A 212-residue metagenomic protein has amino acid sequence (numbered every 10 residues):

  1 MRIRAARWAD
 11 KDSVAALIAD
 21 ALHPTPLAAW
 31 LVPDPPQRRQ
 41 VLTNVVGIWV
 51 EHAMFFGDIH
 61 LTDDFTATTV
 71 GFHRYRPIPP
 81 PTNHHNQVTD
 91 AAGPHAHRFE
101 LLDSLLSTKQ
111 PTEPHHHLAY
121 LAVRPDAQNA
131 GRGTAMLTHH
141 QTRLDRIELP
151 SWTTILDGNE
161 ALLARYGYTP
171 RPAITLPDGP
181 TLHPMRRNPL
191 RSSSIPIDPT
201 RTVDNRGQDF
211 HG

Functional and structural regions predicted by a protein language model:
R2-A16, P24: A short beta-loop-alpha structural element at the N-terminal edge of CoA-dependent acyl/N-acetyltransferase catalytic
P35-D58: Active-site rim helix/loop that mediates acceptor-substrate recognition in acyltransferases
A53-T69: Conserved beta-hairpin
T68-Q128, L176-T181, N205-G212: Conserved acyl-donor/pantetheine-binding loop and adjacent beta-alpha core of acyl/acetyltransferases and related
P114-H117, R143-L156: Conserved GNAT acetyl-CoA-binding A-motif
V123, N129-T142: Conserved acetyl-CoA-binding loop-helix of GNAT-fold acetyltransferases
T134, R146-E148, D157-P177: Conserved active-site alpha-helix within GNAT-family acetyltransferase domains
L149, T154-E160, L176-G212: C-terminal "cap" of GNAT-fold acetyltransferases
